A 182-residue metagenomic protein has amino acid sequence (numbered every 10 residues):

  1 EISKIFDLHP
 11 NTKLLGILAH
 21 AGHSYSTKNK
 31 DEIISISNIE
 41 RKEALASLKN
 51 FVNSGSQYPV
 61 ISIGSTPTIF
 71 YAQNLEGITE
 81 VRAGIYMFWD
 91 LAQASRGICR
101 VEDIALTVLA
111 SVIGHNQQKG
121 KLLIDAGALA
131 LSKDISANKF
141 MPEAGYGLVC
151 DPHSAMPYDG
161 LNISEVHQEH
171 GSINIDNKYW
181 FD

Functional and structural regions predicted by a protein language model:
E1-R100: Active-site loop/helix belt of alpha/beta enzymes
I33-S35, P67-L148: Active-site loop ensemble at the mouth of alpha/beta enzyme cores that anchors a bound cofactor
E40, V101-D103, L161-E165: Short Gly/Pro-enriched turn/cap motifs at secondary-structure boundaries
S111-G114, G171-I175: Short, well-ordered beta-strand elements within core beta-sheets of diverse protein domains
V149-H153, N174-D176: A structural detector for beta-sheet-dominated domains
P157-S172: Short, basic/aromatic beta-hairpin or loop at an interaction surface
K178-D182: Short, conserved charged micro-motifs
